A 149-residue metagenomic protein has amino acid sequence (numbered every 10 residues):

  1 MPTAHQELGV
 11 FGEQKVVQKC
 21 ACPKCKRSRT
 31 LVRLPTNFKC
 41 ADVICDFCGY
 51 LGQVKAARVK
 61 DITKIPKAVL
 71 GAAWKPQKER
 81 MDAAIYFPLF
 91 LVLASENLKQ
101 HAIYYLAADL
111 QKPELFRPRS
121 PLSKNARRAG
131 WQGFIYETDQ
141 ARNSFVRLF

Functional and structural regions predicted by a protein language model:
M1-L51, K55-F149: Nucleic-acid endonuclease domains
